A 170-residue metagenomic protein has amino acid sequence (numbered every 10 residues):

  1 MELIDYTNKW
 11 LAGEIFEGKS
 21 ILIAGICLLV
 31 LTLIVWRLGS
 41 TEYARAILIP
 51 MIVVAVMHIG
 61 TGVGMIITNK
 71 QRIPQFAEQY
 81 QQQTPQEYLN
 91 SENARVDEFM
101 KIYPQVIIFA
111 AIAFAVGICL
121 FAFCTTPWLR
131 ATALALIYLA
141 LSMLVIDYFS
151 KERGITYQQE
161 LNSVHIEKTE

Functional and structural regions predicted by a protein language model:
M1-V35, Y88, A94-F99, F149-T169: Cytosolic-side membrane-entry/anchor segment at the start of a transmembrane helix
N8-I59, F109-A122, T126: Long, highly hydrophobic alpha-helical transmembrane signal-anchor segments
R45, I49, P104-I108, R130 (+2 more regions): Structural motif marking the loop-to-transmembrane transition
I52-V63, I137-L144: Canonical hydrophobic alpha-helical transmembrane segment
T61-P74, V145-I155: Transmembrane signal-anchor/signal-peptide helices with a preference for the extracytoplasmic
M65-N90: Membrane-helix interface/capping segments
A94-A113: Loop-to-transmembrane boundary segments
A122-E170: C-terminal membrane-adjacent module
